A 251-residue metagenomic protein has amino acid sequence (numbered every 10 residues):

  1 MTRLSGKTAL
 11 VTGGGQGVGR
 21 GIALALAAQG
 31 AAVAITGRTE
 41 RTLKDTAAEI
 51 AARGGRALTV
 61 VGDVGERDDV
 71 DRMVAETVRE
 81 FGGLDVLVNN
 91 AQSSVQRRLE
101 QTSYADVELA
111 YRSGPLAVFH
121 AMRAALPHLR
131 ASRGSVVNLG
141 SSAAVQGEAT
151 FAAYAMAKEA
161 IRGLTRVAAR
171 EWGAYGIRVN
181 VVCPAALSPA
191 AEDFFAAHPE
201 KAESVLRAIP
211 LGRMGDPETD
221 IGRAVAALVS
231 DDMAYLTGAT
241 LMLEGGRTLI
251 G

Functional and structural regions predicted by a protein language model:
T8, G13-G17, T39: Conserved glycine-rich cofactor-binding loop
D71, S93-E108, T150-A153, D193-A197: Conserved mid-core segment of classical short-chain dehydrogenase/reductases
S93, E100-F119, V137, I161: Catalytic Tyr-X3-Lys loop
S113-A131, A169-R170, S230: Amphipathic alpha-helical dimer-interface segment in Rossmann-like NAD(P)H-dependent oxidoreductases
M122, A157, T165: Active-site helix of classical SDR
S141: Residue(s) in the substrate-gating loop at a strand-loop-helix junction that position the organic substrate next
Q146, T237-G251: Short C-terminal tail/terminal secondary-structure segment of NAD(P)H-dependent dehydrogenase/reductase domains
A174, V181, E200-L236, L243-G245: C-terminal helical subdomain
